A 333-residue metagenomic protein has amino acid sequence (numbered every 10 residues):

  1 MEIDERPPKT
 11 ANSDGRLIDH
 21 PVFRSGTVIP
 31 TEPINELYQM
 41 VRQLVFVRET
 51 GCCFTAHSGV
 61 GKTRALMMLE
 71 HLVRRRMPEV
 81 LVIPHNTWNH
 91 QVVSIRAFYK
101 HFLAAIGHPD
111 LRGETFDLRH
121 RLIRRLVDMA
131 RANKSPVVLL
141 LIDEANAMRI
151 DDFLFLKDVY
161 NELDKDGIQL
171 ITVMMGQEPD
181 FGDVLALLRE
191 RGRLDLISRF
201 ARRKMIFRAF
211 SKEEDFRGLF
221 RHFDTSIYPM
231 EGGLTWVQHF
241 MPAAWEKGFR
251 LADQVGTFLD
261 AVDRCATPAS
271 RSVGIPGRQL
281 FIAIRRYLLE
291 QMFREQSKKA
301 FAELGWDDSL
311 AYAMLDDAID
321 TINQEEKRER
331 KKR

Functional and structural regions predicted by a protein language model:
E2-K9, R16, V22-P30, G51 (+3 more regions): C-terminal alpha-helical "lid" subdomain
D4-S13, D19, P33-Y38, V93-D143 (+7 more regions): Mid-core helix/loop region of P-loop NTP-binding domains shared across ATPases and GTPases
E32-E49: Pre-Walker A adenine-sensing motif
Q43-V47, R74-P78, A130-K134, A147-I150 (+2 more regions): Conserved catalytic network of the ASCE P-loop NTPase/AAA+ motor domain
G51-A56, L141: Short hydrophobic/aromatic beta-strand immediately N-terminal to the Walker A/P-loop
K62: Conserved lysine of the Walker
L72-I106: AAA+/P-loop NTPase substrate/partner-engagement loops
V82-Q91, V138, E162-Q254: The catalytic "switch" region of P-loop NTPases
